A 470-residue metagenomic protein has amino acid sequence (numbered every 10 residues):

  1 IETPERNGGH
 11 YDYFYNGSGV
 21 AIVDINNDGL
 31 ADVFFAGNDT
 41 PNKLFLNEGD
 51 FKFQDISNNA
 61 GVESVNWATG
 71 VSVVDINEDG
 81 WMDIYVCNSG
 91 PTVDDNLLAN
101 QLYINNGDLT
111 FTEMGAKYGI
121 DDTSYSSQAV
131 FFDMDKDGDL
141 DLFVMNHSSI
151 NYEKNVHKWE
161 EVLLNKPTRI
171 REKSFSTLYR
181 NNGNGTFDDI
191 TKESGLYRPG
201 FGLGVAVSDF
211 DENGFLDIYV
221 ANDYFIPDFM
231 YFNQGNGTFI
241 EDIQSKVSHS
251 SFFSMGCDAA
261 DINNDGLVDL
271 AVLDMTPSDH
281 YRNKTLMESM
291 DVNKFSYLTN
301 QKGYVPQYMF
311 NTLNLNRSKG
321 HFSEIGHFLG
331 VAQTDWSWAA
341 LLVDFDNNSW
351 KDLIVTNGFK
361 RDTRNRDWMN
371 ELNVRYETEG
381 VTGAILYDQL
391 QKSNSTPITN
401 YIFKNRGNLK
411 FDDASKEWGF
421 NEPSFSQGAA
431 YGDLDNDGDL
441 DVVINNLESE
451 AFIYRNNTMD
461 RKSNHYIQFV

Functional and structural regions predicted by a protein language model:
I1-V470: Acidic, glycine/proline-rich Ca2+-coordinating loop motifs
